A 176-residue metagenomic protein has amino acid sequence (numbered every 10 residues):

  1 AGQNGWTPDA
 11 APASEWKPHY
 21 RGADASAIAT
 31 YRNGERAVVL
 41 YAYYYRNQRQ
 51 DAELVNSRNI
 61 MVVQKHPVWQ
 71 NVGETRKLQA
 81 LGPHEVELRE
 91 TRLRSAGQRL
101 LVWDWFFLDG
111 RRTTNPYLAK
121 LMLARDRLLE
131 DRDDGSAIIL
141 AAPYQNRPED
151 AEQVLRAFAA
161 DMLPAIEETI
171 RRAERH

Functional and structural regions predicted by a protein language model:
A1-G2: Alpha-helical transmembrane signal-anchor/signal-peptide segments
D9-Y20: Solvent-exposed beta-strand/loop surfaces of large extracellular or lumenal domains
A25-E174: A cross-kingdom signal targeting lumenal/periplasmic-facing segments of multi-pass membrane and secretory-pathway
